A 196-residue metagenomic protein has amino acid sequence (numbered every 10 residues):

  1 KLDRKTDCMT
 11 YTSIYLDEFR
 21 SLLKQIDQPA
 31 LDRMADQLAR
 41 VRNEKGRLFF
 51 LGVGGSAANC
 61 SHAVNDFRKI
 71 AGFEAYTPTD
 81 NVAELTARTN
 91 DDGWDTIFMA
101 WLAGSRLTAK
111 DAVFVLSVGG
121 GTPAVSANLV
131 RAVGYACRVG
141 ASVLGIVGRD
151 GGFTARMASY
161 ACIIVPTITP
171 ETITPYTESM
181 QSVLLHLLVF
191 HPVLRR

Functional and structural regions predicted by a protein language model:
R4-I26: Generic N-terminal amphipathic, Lys/Arg-enriched alpha-helix
E18, L22-Q25, V41, W101 (+1 more regions): Residues that form generic nucleotide/phosphate-binding pockets
E18, R33, Q37-R40, N59 (+1 more regions): Residue-level detector of alpha-helical secondary structure
K24-E44: A short, well-structured juxtamembrane/interface segment
K45-G46, G140: Glycine-centered short loops/turns at secondary-structure junctions
R47-L51: Short glycine-rich phosphate-binding loop at a beta-alpha junction
V53-R196: Glycine-rich phosphate-binding loops that contact phosphosugars or nucleotide phosphates
